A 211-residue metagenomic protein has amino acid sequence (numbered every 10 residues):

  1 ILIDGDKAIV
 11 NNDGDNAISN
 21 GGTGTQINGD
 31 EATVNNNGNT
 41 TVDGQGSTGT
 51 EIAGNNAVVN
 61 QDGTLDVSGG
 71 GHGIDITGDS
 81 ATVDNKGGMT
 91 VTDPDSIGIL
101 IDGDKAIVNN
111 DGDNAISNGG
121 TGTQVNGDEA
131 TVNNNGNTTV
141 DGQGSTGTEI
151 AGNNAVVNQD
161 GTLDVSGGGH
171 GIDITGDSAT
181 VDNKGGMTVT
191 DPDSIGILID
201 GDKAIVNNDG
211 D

Functional and structural regions predicted by a protein language model:
I1-D4, I18, T23-D30, Q45-N55 (+6 more regions): Glycine-rich beta-solenoid repeat tracts in large extracellular/virion proteins
A8-G21, T33, G38-G46, V59-G69 (+9 more regions): Beta-strand-rich solenoid/repeat architectures in extracellular/passenger domains of polysaccharide-targeting enzymes
